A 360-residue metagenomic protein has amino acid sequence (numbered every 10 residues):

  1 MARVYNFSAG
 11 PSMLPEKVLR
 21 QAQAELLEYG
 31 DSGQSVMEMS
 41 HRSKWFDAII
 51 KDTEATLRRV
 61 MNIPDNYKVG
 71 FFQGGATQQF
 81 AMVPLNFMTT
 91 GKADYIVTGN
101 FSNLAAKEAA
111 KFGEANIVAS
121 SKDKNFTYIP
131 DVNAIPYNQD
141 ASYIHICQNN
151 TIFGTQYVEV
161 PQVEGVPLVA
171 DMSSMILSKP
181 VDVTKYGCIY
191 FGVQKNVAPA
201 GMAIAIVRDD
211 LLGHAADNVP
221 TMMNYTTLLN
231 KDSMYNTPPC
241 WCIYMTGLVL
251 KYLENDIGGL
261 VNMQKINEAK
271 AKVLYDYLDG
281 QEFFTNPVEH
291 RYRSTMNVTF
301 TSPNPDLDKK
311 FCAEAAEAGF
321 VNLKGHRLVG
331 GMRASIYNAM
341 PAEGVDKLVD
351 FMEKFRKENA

Functional and structural regions predicted by a protein language model:
A2-V4, E317, H326, G330-A360: PLP-dependent enzyme catalytic core of the Aspartate aminotransferase-like
R3-E54: A glycine-/small-polar-enriched, mobile loop at the entrance of the PLP active site in fold-type I
G10, A109, S120-I176: Active-site phosphate-binding strand-loop segment of PLP-dependent enzymes
G33-Q79, N86, N100, E108: Conserved N-terminal alpha-helix of the aminotransferase class I/II PLP-enzyme fold
T77-I144: PLP-dependent aminotransferase-like
C188, V193-Y275, E289, E358-A360: Active-site C-terminal subdomain of aminotransferase-like
F284-E314: Conserved PLP-binding catalytic core of the aspartate aminotransferase-like
